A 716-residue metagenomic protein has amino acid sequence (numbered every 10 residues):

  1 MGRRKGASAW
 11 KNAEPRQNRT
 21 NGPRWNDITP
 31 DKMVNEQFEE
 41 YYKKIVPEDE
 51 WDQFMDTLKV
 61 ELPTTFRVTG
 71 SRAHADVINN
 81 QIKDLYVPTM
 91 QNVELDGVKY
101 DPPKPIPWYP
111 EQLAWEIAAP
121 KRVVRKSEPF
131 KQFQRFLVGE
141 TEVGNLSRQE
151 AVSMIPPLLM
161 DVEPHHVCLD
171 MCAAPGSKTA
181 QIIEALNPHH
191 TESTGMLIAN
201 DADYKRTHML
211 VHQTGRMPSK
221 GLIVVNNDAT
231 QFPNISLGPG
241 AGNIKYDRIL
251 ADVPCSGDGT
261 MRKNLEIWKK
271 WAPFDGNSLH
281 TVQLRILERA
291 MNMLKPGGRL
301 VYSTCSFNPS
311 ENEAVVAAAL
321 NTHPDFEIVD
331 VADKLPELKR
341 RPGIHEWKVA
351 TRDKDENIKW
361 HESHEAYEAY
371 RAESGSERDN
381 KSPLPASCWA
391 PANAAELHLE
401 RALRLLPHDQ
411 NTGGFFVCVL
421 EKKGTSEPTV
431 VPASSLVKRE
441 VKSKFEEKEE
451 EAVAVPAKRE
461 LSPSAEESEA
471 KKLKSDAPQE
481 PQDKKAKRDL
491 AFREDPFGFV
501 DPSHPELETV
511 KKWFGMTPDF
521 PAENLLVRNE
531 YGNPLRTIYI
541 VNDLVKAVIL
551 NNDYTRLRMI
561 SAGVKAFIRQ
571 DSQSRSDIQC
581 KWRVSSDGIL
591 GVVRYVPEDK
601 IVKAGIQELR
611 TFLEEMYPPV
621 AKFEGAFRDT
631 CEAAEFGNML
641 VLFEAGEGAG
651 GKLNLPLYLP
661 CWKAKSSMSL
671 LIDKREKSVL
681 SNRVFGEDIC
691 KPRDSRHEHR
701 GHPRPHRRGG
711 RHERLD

Functional and structural regions predicted by a protein language model:
G2-Y100, Q112-A114, A350-E396, N411-F416 (+1 more regions): Polybasic, low-complexity RNA-engagement segments
H165-A174: Conserved class I S-adenosyl-L-methionine
P175-E192: Conserved SAM-binding loop of SAM-dependent methyltransferases across substrates and taxa, primarily the Class I
H190-T191, L294-P296: Helix-to-beta-strand junctions that scaffold the AdoMet/dcAdoMet cofactor pocket in Class I SAM-dependent enzymes
I198-K245: S-adenosyl-L-methionine
Y204-K205, A229, A241-R289, L294-K295 (+4 more regions): Mobile active-site "lid"/loop adjacent to the S-adenosyl-L-methionine
F274-S278, E313-E337, E346, T351-R352: Conserved Class I S-adenosyl-L-methionine
R299-S303: Conserved beta-strand signature within the Rossmann-like core of class I S-adenosyl-L-methionine
